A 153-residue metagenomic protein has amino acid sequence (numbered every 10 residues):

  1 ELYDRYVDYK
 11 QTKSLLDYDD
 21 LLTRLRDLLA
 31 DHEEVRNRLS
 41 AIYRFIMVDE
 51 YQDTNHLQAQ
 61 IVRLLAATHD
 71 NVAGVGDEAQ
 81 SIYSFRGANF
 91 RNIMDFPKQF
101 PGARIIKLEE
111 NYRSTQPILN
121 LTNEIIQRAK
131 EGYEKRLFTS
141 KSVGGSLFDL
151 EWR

Functional and structural regions predicted by a protein language model:
E1-D95, K107-S114: Conserved helicase NTPase motor core
P101-R104, E109-R153: Helicase P-loop NTPase motor core
